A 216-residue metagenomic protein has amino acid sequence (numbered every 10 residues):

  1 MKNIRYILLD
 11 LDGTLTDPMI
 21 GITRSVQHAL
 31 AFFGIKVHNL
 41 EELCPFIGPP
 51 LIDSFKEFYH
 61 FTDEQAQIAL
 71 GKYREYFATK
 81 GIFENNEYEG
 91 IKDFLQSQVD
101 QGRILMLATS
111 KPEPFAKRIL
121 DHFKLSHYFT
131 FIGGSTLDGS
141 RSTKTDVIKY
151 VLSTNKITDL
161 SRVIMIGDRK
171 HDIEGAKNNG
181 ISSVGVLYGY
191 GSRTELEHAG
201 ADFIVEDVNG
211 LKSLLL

Functional and structural regions predicted by a protein language model:
M1-P45, Y59: Active-site neighborhood of HAD-like aspartate-dependent phosphohydrolases
Y6, K144-I173: Conserved Lys-Pro-Asp/Glu-containing loop-to-beta segment of HAD-superfamily phosphomonoesterases, centered on
V26, F94-D121, F129: Substrate-recognition element of Asp-dependent hydrolases with the DxDx(T/V) motif
A29-L30, P50-D63, I119, K149-S153: Helix-loop "lid/cap" segments that line or gate small-molecule binding pockets
K36, S126-T130, T158, V205: Conserved H-loop
K56-D93, Q101: Metal-dependent phosphoesterase signature
S126-R141: A short, structured active-site edge motif that brings together acidic residues
I164-E206: Acidic, Mg2+-coordinating phosphoryl-transfer loop and its flanking beta/alpha structural elements, shared across
